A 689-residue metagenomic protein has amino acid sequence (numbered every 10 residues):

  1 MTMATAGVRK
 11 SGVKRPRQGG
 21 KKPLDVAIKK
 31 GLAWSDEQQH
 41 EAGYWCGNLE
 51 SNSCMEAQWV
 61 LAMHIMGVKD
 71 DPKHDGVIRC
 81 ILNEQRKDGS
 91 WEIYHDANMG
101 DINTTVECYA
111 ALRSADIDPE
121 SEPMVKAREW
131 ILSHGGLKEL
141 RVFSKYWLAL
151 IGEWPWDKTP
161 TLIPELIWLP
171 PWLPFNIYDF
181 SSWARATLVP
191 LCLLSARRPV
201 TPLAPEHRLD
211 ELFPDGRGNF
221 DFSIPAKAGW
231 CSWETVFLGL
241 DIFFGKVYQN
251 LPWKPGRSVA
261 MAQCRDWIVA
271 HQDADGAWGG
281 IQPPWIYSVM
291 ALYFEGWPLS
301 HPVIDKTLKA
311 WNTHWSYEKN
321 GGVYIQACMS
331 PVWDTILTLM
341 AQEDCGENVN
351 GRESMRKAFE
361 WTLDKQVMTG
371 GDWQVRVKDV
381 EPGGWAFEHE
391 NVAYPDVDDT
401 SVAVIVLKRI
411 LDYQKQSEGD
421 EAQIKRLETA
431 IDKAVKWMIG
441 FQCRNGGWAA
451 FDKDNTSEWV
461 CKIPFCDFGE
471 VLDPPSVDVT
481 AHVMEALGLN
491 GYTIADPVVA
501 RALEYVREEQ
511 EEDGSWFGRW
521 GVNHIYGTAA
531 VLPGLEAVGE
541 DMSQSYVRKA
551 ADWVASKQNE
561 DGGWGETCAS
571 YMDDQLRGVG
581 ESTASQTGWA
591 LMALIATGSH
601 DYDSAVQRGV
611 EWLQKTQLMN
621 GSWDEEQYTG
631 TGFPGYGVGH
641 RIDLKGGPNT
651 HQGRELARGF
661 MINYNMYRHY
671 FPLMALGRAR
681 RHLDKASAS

Functional and structural regions predicted by a protein language model:
M1-S689: Preference for long, amphipathic alpha-helical scaffolds in soluble/luminal domains and all-alpha bundles
